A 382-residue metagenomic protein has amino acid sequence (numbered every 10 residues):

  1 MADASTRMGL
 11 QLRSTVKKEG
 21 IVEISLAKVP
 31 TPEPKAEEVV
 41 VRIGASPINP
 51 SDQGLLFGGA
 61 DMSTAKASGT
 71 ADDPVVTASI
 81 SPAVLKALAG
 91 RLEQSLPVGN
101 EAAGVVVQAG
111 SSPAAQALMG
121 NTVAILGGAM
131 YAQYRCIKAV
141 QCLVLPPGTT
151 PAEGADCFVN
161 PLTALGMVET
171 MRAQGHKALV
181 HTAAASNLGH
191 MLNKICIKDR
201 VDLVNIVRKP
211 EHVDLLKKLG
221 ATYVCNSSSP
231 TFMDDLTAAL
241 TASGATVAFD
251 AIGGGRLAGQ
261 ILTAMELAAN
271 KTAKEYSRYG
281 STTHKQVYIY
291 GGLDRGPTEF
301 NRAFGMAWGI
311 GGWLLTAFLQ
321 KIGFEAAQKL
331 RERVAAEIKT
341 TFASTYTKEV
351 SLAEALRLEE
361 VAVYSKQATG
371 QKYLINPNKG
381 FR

Functional and structural regions predicted by a protein language model:
A2-S5, L262, A268-A273, T316-R382: C-terminal hydrophobic helical "lid"/dimerization subdomain of Rossmann-like NAD(P)H-dependent oxidoreductases
T31-P47, A60-G127: Glycine-rich beta-strand-centered segment in the early N-terminal region that forms part of a ligand/cofactor-binding
L118, C157-P230: Mid-domain Rossmann-like dinucleotide-binding core that forms the NAD(H)/NADP(H) cofactor-binding site
N121-V123, Y134, A178: Residue-level marker of beta-strand positions
G127-A139: A structural motif shared across PLP-dependent enzymes of the aminotransferase-like
E153: C-terminal boundary of histidine-terminating zinc-finger modules
K198-Y276: Adenosine-nucleotide cofactor-binding segment
R278-S344: Rossmann-fold dehydrogenase core element
